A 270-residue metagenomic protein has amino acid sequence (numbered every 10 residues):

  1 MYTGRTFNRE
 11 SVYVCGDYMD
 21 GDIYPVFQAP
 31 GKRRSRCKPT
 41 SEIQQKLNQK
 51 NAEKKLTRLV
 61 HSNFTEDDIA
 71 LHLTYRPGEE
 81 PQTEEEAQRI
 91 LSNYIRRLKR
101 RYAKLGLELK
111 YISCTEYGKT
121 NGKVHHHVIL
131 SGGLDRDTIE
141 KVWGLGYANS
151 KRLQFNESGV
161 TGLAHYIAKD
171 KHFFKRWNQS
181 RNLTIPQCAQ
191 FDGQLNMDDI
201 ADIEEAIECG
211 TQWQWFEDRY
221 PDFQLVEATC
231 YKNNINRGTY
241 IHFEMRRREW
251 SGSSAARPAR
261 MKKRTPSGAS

Functional and structural regions predicted by a protein language model:
M1-G122, G132-S270: Right-hand nucleic-acid polymerase module
H126-V128: Cys/His-coordinated zinc-finger cores
